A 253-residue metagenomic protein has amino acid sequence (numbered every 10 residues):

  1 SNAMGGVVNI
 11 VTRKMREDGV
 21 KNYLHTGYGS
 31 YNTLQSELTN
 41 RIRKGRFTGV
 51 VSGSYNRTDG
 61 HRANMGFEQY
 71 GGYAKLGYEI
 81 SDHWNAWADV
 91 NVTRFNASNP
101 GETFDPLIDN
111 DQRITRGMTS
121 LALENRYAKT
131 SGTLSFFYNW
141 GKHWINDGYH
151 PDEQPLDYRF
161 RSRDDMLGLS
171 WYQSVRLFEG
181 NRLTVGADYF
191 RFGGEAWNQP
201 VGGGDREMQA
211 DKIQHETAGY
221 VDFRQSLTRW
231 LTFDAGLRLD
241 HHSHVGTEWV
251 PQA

Functional and structural regions predicted by a protein language model:
N2-H25, S36-T39: N-terminal periplasmic accessory domains that precede and gate Gram-negative outer-membrane beta-barrel machines
N2-M4, G27, N32-S36, E68-Y70 (+4 more regions): Residues that define the transmembrane beta-barrel architecture of outer-membrane proteins
E17, K44-F47, S81-H83, T93 (+3 more regions): Outer-membrane beta-barrel channels and translocator barrels
N22-L24, G49-V51, A86-A88, G132-F136 (+2 more regions): Transmembrane beta-strands of outer-membrane beta-barrel proteins
T26-S30, K44-R46, Y55-D59, V92-N96 (+4 more regions): Transmembrane beta-strands of outer-membrane beta-barrel pores
L38-I42, A74-Y78, L121-N125, L169-V175 (+2 more regions): Residues on the lipid-exposed face of transmembrane beta-strands in outer-membrane beta-barrel proteins
T58-M65, Q69, H83-M166, A210: Flexible loop and strand-edge segments within Gram-negative outer membrane beta-barrel domains
S81, V175-R182, D188, E207-A253: Structural signature of Gram-negative outer-membrane beta-barrels, strongest in the C-terminal barrel of TonB-dependent
